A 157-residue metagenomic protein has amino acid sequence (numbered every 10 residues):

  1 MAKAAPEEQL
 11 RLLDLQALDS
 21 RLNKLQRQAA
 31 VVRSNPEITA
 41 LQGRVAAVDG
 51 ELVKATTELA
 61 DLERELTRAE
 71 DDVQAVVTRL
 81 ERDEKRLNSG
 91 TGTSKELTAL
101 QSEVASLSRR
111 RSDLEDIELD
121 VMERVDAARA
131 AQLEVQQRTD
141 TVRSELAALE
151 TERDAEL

Functional and structural regions predicted by a protein language model:
A2-P6, Q16, S20-A60, R86 (+2 more regions): Short, charge-rich amphipathic alpha-helices with coiled-coil/heptad character
L10-L13, A17, K95, A99: Charged, alpha-helix-enriched surfaces in structured cytosolic catalytic cores of large nucleotide-utilizing machines
L10-L13, R64-D71: A ubiquitous short alpha-helical element
L18, L41, L62-E65, V76 (+4 more regions): Hydrophobic/basic alpha-helical segments enriched in Actinobacteria
T39-A46, E70, L97-A105, R124-R129: Short, charged, amphipathic alpha-helical segments
A55-L66, L107-A128: Amphipathic alpha-helical coiled-coil segments
R68-S106: Short coil/loop "hinge" linkers that interrupt or connect long alpha-helical coiled-coils or helical hairpins
E115-L157: Long, charged alpha-helical scaffolding segments
